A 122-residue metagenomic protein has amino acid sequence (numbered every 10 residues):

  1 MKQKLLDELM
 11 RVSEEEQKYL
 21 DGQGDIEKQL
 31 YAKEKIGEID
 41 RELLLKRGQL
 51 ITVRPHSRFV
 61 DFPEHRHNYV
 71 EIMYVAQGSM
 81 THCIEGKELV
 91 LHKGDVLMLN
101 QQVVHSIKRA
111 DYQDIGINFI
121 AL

Functional and structural regions predicted by a protein language model:
M1-A76: Generic protein-terminus/edge-of-domain signal
Q49-L122: N-terminal regulatory/effector-sensing and dimerization cores that precede helix-turn-helix DNA-binding domains
